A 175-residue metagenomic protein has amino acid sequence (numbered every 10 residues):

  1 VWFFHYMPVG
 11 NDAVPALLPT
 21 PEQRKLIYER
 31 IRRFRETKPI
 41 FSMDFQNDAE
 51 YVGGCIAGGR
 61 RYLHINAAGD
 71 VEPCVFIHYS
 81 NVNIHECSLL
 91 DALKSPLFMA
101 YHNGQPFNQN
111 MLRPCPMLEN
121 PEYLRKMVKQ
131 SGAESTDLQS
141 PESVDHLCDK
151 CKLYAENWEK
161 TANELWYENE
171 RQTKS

Functional and structural regions predicted by a protein language model:
V1-G54, G58, A67-E72, F76-C87: Radical SAM enzyme [4Fe-4S]-AdoMet core and its adjacent flexible, acidic and glycine-rich loops/tails across
G59-R60, A68, Q109-L112: A structure-centric signal for secondary-structure junctions around beta-strands
F76-S175: Flexible mid-to-C-terminal extensions adjoining Fe-S/redox cofactors in radical SAM and related proteins
